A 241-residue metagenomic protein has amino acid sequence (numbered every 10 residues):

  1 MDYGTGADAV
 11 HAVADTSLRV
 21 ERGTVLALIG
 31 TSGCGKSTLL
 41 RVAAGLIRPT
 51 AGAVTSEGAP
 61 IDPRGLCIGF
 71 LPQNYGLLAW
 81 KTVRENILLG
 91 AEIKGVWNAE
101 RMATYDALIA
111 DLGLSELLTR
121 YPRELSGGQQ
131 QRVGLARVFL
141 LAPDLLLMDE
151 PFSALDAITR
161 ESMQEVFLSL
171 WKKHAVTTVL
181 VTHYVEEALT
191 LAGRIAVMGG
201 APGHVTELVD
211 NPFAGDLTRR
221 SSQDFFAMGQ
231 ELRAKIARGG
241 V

Functional and structural regions predicted by a protein language model:
I29-T31: The feature captures the beta-strand-to-loop junction immediately N-terminal to the Walker
A44: Helix-to-loop junction immediately C-terminal to a conserved catalytic motif
G52-R64: Conserved ABC transporter NBD signature motif
R84-E92, M102, D210: Short helical segment in ABC ATPase nucleotide-binding domains corresponding to the A-loop/adjacent helical element
Y121-L125, Q129: Conserved ABC ATPase signature
L140-D144: A short, proline-enriched helix->beta-strand linker immediately N-terminal to the Walker B motif in ABC-type P-loop
L146-D149: Catalytic Walker B motif of ABC-type/P-loop ATPase nucleotide-binding domains
